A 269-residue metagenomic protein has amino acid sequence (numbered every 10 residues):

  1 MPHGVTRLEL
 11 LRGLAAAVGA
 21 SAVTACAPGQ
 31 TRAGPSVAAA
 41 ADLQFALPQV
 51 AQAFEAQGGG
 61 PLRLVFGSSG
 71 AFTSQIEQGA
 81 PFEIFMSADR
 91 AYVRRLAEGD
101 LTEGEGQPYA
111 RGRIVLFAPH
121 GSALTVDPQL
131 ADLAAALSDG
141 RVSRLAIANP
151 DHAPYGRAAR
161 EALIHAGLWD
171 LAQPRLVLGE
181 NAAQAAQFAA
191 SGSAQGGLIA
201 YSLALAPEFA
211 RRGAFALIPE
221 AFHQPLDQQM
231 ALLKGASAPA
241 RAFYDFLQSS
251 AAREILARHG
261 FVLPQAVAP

Functional and structural regions predicted by a protein language model:
M1-S21: N-terminal secretory signal peptides and thylakoid transit peptides that target proteins across membranes
A17, V23-A25, L116: Intrinsically disordered, low-complexity, compositionally biased regions/tails
C26-F66, G70, S74-Q78, D89-R90 (+3 more regions): Exported/periplasmic ABC-transporter solute-binding proteins
E83-S87: Periplasmic-binding protein-like
